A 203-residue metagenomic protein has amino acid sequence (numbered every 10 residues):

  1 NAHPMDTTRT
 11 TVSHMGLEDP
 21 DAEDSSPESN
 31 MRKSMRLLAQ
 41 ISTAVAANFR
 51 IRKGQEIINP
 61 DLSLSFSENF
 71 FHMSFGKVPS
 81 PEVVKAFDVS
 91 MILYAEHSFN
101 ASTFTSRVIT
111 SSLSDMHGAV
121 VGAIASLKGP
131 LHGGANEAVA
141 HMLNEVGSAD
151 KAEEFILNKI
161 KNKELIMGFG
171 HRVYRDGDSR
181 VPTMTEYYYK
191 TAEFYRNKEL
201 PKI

Functional and structural regions predicted by a protein language model:
N1-I203: Hydrophobic alpha-helical bundle cores within soluble ligand-binding/oligomerization subdomains
